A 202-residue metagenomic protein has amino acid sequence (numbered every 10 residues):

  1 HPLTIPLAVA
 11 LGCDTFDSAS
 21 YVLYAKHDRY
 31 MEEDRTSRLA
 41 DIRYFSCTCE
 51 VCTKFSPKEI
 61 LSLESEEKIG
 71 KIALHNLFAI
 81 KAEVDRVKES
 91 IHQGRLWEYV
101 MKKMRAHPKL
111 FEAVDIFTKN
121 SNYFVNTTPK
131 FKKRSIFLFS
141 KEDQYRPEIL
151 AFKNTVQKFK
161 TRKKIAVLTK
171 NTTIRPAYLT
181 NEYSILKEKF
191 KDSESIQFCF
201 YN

Functional and structural regions predicted by a protein language model:
H1-E50: Glycine-rich phosphate/ribose-binding loops and adjacent secondary-structure elements that form binding surfaces
C49, T53-N202: C-terminal extensions of enzymes
